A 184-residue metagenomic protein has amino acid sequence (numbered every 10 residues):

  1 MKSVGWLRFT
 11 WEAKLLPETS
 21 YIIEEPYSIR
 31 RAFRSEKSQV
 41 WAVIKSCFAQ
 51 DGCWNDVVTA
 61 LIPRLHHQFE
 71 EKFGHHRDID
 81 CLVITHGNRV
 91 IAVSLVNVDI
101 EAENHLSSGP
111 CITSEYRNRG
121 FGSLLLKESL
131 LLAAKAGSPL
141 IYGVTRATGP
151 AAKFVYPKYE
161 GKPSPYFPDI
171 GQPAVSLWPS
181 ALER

Functional and structural regions predicted by a protein language model:
M1-P26, D169: Acyl-donor-binding surface of acyltransferase catalytic domains
M1-S3, S123, A147-P165: Conserved active-site alpha-helix within GNAT-family acetyltransferase domains
S28-V43: A short beta-loop-alpha structural element at the N-terminal edge of CoA-dependent acyl/N-acetyltransferase catalytic
V40-F48, A133: Hydrophobic alpha-helical core bundles mediating ligand binding, dimerization, or RNAP-core interactions
G52-P110: A conserved beta-strand-loop-helix scaffold within acyl/acetyltransferase catalytic domains
I112, N118-L131, K135, P157-K158: Conserved acetyl-CoA-binding loop-helix of GNAT-fold acetyltransferases
A133-T145: Conserved GNAT acetyl-CoA-binding A-motif
G143-K153, D169-A174: Conserved beta-strand-loop-alpha-helix junction that forms the acyl-donor binding cleft
